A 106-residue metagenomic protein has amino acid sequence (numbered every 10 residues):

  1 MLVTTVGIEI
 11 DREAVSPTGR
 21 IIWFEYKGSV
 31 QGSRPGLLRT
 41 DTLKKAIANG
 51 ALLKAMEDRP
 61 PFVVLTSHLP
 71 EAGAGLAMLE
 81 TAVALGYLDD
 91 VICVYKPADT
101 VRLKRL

Functional and structural regions predicted by a protein language model:
M1-W23: Active-site metal-binding core of divalent-cation-utilizing nuclease and nuclease-like domains
T5-G7, E57, G86: A generic fold-level signal
D11, D41, D58, D89-D90 (+1 more regions): Acidic-enriched, low-complexity/disordered segments with a strong bias for Aspartate over Glutamate
E13, A51, V91-I92: Intrinsic disorder/low-complexity detector
R20-A84: Catalytic cores of nucleic-acid endonucleases
G75-L106: Charged, structured surface patches that assemble and position nucleic-acid processing machinery
